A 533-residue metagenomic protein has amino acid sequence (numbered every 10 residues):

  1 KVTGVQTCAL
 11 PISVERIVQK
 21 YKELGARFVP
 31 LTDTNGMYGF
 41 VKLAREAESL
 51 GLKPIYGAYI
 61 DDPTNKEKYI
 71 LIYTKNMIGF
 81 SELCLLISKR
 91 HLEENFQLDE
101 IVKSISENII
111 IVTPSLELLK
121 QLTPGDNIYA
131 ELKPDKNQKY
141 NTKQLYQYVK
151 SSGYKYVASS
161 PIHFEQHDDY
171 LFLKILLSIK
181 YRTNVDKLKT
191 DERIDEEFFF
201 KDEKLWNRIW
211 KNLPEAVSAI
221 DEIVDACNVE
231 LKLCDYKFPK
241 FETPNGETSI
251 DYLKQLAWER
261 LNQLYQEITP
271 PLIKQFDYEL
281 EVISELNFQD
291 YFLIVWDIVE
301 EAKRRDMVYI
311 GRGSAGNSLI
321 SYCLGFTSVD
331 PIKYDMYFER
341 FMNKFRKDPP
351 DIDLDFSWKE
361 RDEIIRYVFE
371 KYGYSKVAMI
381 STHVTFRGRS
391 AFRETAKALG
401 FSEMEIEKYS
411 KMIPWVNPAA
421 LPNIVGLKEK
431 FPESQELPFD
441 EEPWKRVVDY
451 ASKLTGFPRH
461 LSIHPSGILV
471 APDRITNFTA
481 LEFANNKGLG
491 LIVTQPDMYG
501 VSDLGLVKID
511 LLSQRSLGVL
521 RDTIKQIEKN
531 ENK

Functional and structural regions predicted by a protein language model:
K1-T7: Positively charged, low-complexity/disordered segments
T7-K533: Alpha-helical scaffold/interaction cores of sigma-54-like transcription cofactors and many family A DNA polymerases
